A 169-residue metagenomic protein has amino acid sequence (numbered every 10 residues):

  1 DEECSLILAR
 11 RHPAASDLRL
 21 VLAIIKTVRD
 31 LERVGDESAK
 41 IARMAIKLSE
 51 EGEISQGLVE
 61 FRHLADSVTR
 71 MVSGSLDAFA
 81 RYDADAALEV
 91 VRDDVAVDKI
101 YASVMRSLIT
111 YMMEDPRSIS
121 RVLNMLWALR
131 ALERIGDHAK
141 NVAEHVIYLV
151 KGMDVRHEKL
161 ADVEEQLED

Functional and structural regions predicted by a protein language model:
D1-D169: Cytosolic, long alpha-helical scaffolding segments
